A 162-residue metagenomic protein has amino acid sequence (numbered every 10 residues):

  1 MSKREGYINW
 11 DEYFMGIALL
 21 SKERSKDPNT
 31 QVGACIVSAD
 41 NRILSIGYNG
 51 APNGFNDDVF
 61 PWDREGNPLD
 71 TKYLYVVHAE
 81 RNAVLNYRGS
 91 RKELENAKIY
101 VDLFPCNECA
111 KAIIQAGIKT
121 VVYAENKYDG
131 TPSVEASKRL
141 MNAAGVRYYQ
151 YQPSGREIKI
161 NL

Functional and structural regions predicted by a protein language model:
M1-L162: Zinc-dependent deaminase catalytic domain
